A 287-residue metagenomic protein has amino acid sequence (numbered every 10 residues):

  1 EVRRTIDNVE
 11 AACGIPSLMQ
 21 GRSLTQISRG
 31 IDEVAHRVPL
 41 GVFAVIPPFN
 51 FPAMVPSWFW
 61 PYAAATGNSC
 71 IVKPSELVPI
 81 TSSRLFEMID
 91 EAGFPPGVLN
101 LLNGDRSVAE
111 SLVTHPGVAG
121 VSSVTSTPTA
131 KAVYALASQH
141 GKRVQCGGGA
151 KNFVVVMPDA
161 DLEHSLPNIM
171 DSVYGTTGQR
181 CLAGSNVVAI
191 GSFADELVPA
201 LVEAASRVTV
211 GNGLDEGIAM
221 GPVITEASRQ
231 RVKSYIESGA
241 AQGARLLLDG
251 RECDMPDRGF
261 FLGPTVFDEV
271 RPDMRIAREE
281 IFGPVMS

Functional and structural regions predicted by a protein language model:
V2-T5, V232: Hydrophobic packing residues in well-ordered alpha-helices of helical domains and bundles
N8-G14, M19-H164, D195: Rossmann-like NAD(P) dinucleotide-binding subdomain of oxidoreductase/dehydrogenase enzymes
A12, P16-M19, V208-G211, D273: A short secondary-structure junction motif
P128-P272: ALDH superfamily catalytic-core signature
A277: Short, solvent-exposed loop/beta-turn-alpha elements that line the ligand-binding surface or hinge of extracytoplasmic
I281: Cofactor-binding beta-sheet edge motifs in enzyme active sites
P284: Glycine-rich nucleotide-phosphate-binding loops and adjacent flexible coil segments
